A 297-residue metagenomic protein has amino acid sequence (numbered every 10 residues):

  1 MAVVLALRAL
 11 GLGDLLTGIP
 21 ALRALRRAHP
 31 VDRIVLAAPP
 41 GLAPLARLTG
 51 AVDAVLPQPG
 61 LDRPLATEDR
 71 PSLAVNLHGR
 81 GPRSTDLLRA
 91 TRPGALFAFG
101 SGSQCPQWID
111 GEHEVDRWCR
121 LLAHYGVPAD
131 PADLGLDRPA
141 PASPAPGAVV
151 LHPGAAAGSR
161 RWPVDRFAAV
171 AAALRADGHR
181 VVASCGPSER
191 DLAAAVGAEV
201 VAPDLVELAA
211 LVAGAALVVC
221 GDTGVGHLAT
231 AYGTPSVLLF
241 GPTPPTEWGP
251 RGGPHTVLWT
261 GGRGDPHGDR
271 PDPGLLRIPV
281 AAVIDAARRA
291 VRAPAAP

Functional and structural regions predicted by a protein language model:
M1-P297: Catalytic machinery of carbohydrate-active enzymes, primarily nucleotide-sugar-dependent glycosyltransferases
